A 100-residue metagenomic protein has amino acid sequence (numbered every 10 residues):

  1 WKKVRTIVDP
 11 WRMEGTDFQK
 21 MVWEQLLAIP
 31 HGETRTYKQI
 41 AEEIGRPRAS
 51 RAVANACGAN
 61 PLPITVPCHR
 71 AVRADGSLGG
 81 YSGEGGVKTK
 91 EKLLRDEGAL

Functional and structural regions predicted by a protein language model:
W1-P47, E97-L100: Basic nucleic-acid-binding alpha-helical/helix-turn surface characteristic of O6-alkylguanine DNA
R5, D9-W11, T16, R70 (+2 more regions): Flexible, active-site-adjacent loop/turn segments at secondary-structure boundaries
G15, Q19, S50, G86-K90: A structural signal for well-ordered alpha-helical scaffolds and beta->alpha junctions
M21-Q25, A52, K92: Pre-recognition alpha-helix immediately N-terminal to the DNA-recognition helix within helix-turn-helix or winged-helix
P30-E33, P61-I64, G76: Histidine- and aromatic-rich ligand-binding microenvironments
R48-P63: Regulatory, non-catalytic segments
I64-A71: Short Lys/Arg-enriched helix C-cap and helix-to-coil transition segments that create basic nucleic-acid-contact patches
A74-L100: …primarily DNA-binding HTH/wHTH and HhH modules…
